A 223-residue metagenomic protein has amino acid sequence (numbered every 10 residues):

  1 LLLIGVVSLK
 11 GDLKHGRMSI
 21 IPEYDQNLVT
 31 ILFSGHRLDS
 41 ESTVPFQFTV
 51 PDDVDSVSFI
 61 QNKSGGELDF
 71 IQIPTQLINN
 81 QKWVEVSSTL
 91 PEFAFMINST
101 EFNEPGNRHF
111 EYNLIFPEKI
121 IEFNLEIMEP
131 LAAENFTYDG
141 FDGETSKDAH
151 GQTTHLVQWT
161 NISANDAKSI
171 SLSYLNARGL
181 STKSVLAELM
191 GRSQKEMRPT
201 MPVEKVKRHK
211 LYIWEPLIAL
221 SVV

Functional and structural regions predicted by a protein language model:
L1-V7: Secretory targeting signatures
V7-V223: Lumenal/extracellular ectodomains and adaptor appendage modules of the eukaryotic vesicle/secretory system
